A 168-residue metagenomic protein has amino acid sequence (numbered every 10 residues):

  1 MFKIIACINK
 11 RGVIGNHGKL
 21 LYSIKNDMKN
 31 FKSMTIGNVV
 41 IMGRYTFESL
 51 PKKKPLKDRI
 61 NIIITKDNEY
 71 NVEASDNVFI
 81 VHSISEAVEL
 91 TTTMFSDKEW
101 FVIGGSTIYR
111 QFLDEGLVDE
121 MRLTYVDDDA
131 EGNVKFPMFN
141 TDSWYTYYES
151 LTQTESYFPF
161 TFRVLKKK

Functional and structural regions predicted by a protein language model:
M1-K168: Enzymes that bind and transform nitrogen-containing heteroaromatic metabolites
